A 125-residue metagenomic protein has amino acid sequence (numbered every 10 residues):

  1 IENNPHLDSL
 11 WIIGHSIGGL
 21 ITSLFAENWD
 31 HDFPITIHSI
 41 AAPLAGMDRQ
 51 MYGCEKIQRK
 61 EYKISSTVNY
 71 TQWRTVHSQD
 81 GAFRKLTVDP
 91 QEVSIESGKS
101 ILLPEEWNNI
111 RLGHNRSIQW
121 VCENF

Functional and structural regions predicted by a protein language model:
I1-G81: Serine-dependent carboxylesterase/thioesterase catalytic core of lipase-like alpha/beta-hydrolase/SGNH enzymes
Q58-F125: C-terminal catalytic-base region of ester-bond hydrolases, centering on the histidine of the charge-relay
